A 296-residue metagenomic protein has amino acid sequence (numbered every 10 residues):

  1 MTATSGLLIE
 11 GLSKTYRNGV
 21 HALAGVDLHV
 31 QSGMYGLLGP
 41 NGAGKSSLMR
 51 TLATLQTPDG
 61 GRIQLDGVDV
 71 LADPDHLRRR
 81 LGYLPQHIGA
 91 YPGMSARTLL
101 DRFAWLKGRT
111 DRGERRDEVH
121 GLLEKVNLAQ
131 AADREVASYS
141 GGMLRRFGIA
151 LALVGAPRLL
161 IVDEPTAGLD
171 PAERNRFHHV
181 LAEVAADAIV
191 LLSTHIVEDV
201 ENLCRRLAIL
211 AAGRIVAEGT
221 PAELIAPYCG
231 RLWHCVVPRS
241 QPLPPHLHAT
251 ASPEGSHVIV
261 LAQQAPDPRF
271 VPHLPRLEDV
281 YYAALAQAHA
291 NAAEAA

Functional and structural regions predicted by a protein language model:
P40-G44: Walker A (P-loop) phosphate-binding loop of ABC-type ATPase nucleotide-binding domains
A53: Helix-to-loop junction immediately C-terminal to a conserved catalytic motif
G61-A72, H76-L77: Conserved ABC transporter NBD signature motif
D101, W105, G113-A131: Conserved ABC ATPase "signature" region
V154-R158: A short, proline-enriched helix->beta-strand linker immediately N-terminal to the Walker B motif in ABC-type P-loop
L160-E164, L169: Catalytic Walker B motif of ABC-type/P-loop ATPase nucleotide-binding domains
R176-V260: ABC transporter nucleotide-binding domain
